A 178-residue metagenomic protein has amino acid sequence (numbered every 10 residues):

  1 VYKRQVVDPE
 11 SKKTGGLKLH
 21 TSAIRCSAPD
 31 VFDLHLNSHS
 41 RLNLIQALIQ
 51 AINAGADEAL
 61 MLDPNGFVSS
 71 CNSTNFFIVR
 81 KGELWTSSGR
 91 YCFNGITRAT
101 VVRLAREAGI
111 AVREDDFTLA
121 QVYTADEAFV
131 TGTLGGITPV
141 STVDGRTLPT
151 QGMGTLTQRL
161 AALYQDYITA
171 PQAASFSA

Functional and structural regions predicted by a protein language model:
K3-A178: Helix-start/capping segments and mature chain N-termini
